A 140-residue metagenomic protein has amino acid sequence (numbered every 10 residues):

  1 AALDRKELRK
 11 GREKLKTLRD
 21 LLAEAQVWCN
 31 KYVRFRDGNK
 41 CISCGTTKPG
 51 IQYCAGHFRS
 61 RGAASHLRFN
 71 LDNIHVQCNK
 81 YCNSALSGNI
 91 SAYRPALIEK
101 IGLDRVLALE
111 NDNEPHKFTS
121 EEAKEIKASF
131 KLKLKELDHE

Functional and structural regions predicted by a protein language model:
A1-W28, N113-E140: A boundary/linker detector
A2-R12, R61-I74, I98-N113: Short microdomains enriched in Cys/His and/or Lys/Arg
D20-K31, F58-A64: Short Cys/His-rich Zn2+-coordinating modules
V27-D37, L67-L71: Short, flexible, mixed-charge glycine/proline-rich loop motifs that serve as phosphate/nucleic-acid-contacting
I42-V76: Histidine-centered nuclease catalytic patch
T46-P49, N73-I101: Short Cys/His-centered divalent metal-binding micro-motifs
L86, I90-S91, I98-E125, S129-L132: Extended, acidic-biased charged interface segments
